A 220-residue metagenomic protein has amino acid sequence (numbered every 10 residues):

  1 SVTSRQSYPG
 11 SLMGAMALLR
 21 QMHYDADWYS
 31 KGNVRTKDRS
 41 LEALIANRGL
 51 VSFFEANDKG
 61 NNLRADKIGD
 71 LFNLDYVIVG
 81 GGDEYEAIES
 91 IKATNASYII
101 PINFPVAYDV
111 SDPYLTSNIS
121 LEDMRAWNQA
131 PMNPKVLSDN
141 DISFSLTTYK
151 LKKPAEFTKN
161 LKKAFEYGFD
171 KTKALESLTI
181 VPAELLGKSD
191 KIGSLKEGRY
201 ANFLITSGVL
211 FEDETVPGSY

Functional and structural regions predicted by a protein language model:
S1-G80: Polyanionic/metal-chelating signatures
S40, E86-A87, N133, G193: Short acidic active-site motifs
K59-N61, G82-E86, I180-E184: Short acidic loop-to-helix transition motifs that present clustered carboxylates
A65-G69, I91, L137, A164: Generic structural signal for hydrophobic
G69-D75, K92-I99, D141-S143: Glycine-enriched alpha-helix->loop->beta-strand junction motifs that scaffold or abut catalytic
E86-P101, Y108-D112: Feature captures the catalytic cores and cofactor-binding loops of soluble hydro-lyases/lyases that act on carboxylate
P101-S207, S219: His/Asp/Glu-enriched, well-ordered alpha-helical/loop segment that forms or immediately abuts the divalent-metal
L210-V216: Short, Lys/Arg- and Gly-enriched loop/turn segments at beta-strand edges
